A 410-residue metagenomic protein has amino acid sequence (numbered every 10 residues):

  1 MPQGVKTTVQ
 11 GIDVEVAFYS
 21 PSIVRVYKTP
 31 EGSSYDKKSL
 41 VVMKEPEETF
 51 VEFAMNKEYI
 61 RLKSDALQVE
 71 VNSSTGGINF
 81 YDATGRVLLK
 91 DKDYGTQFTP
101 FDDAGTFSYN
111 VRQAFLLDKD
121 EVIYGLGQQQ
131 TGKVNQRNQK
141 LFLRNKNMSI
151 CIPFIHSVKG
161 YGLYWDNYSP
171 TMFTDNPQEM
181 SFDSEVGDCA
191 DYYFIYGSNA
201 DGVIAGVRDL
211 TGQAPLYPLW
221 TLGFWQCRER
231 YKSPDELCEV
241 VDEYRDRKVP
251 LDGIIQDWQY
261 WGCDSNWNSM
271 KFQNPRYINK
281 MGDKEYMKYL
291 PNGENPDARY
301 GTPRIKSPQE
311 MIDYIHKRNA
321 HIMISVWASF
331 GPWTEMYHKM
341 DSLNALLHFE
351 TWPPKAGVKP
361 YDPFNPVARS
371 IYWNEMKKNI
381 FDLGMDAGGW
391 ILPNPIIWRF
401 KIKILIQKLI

Functional and structural regions predicted by a protein language model:
M1-T221, C227-E229, S233-D242, Q256 (+4 more regions): N-terminal accessory segment at the very beginning of proteins
K90, P250-I410: Aromatic- and carboxylate-enriched substrate-binding clefts and catalytic-loop regions of carbohydrate-active enzymes
P215-C227, F349-P360: N-terminal small/glycine-rich loop or linker at the start of catalytic domains across soluble metabolic enzymes
